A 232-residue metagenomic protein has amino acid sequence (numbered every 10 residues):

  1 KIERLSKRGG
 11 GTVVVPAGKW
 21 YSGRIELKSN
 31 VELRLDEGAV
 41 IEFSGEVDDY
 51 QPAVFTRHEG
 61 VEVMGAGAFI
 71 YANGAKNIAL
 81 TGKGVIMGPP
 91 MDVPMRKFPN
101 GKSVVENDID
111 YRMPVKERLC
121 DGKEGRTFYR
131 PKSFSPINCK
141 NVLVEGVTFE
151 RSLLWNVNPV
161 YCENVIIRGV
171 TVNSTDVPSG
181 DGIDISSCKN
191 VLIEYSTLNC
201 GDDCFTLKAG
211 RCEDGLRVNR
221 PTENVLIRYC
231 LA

Functional and structural regions predicted by a protein language model:
K1-A232: Extracellular/periplasmic carbohydrate-active domains that bind, remodel, or depolymerize complex polysaccharides
